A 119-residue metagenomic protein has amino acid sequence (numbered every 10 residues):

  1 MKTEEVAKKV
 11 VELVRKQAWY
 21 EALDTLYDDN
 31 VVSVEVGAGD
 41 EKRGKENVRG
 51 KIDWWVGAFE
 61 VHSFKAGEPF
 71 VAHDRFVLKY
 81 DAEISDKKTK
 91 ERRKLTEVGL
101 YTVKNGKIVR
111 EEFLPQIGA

Functional and structural regions predicted by a protein language model:
M1-A18, L26: Short, aromatic-enriched amphipathic alpha-helices that serve as compact interaction elements
K2, L13, R49-A119: A beta-strand edge to alpha-helix "cap/lid" segment located at domain peripheries
E5, Y20-H73: A solvent-exposed, acidic/Ser-Thr-rich amphipathic alpha-helical stretch
K9-V10, E35, K87-K88: A general structural-boundary detector
